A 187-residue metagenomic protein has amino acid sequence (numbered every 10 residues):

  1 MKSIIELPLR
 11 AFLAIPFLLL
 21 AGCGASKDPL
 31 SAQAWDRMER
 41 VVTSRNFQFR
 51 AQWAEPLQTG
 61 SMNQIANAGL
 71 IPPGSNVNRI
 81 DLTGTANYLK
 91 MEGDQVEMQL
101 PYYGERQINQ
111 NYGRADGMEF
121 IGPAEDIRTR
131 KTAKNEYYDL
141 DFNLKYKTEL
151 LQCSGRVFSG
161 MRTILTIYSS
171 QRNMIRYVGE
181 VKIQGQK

Functional and structural regions predicted by a protein language model:
K2-L13: Bacterial N-terminal signal peptides that target proteins for export
L19-G22: C-terminal motif of bacterial Sec signal peptides marking the signal peptidase cleavage site
G24-K27: Bacterial signal peptide processing site
P29-S44, E125-K187: Helix-rich interaction surfaces within compact, conserved domain-sized segments that mediate assembly or partner
D36-Q99: N-terminal secretory signal peptides
Q52-A54, P101-Y103, N143, Y168-S170: Surface loops and adjacent helix of pleckstrin homology
G60-S61, Q107-N111, I175-G179: A short, polar/proline- and glycine-enriched secondary-structure boundary/capping micro-motif
N78-A133: Mid-length scaffold segments of soluble, non-membrane domains
